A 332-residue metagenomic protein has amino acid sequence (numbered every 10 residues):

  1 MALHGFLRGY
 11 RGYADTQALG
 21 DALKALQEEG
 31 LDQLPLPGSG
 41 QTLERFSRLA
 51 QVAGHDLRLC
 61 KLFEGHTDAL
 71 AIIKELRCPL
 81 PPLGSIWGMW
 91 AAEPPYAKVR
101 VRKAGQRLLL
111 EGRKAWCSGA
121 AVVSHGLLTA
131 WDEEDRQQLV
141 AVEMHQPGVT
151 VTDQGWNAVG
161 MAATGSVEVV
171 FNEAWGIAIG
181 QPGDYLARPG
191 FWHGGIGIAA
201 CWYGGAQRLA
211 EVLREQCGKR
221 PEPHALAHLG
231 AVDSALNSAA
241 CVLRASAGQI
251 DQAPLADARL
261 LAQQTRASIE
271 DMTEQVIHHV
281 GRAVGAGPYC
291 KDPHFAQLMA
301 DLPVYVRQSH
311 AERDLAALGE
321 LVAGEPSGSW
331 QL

Functional and structural regions predicted by a protein language model:
F6, R11-T16, G20-K24, S238-E270 (+1 more regions): C-terminal helix-coil-helix/basic helical segment that borders enzyme active sites and/or dimer interfaces and provides
R11-V122, A323: Glycine-rich flavin
L110-G112, V140, F171, A206 (+2 more regions): Buried hydrophobic positions in well-ordered alpha/beta secondary-structure cores of metabolic enzymes
R113-Q146: DPxDG-like acidic metal-binding loop motif
N157-S238: Glycine-rich beta->alpha junctions and the first turn(s) of the following alpha-helix
G204, G230-N237, Q263, A267-E274 (+1 more regions): Generic structural signal for well-ordered, non-transmembrane alpha-helical segments in soluble/cytosolic regions
L226-A231, A256-Q264, P293-A296: Short, charged, amphipathic alpha-helical segments
G287-L332: Glycine-rich phosphate/cofactor-binding loops in nucleotide/flavin-utilizing enzymes
